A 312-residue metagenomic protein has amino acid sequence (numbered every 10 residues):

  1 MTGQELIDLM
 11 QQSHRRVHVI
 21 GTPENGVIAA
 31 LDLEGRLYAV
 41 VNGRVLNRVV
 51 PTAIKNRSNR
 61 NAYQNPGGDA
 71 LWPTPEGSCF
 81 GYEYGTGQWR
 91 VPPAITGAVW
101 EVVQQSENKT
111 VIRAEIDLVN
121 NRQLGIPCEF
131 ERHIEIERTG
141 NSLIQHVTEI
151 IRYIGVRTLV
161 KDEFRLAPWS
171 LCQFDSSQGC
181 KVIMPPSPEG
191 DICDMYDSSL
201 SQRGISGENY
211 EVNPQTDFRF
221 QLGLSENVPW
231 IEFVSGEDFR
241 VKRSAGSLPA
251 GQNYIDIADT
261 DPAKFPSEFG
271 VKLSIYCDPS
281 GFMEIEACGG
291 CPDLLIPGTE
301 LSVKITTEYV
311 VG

Functional and structural regions predicted by a protein language model:
M1-H146, I150, I154-G312: Surface-exposed acidic/polar loop and edge beta-strand patches at domain peripheries
